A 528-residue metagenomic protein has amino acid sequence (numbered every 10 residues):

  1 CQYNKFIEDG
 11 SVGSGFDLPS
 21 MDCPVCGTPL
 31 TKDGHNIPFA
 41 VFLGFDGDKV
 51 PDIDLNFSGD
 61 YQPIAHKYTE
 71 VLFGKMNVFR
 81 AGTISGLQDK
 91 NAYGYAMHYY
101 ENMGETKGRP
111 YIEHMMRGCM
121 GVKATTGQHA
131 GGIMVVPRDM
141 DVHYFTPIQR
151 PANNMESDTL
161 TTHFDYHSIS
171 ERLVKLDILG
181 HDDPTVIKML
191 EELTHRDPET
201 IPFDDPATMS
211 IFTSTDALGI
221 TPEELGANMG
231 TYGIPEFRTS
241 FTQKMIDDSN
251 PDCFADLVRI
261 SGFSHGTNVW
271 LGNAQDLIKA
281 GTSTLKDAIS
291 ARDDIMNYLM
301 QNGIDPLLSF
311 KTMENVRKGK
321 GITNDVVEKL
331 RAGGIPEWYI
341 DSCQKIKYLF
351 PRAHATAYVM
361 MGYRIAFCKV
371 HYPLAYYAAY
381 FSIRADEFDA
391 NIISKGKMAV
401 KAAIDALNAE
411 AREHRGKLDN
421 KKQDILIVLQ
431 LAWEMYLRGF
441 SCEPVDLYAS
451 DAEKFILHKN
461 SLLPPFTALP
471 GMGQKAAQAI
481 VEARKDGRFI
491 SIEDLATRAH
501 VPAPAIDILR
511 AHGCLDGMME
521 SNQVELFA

Functional and structural regions predicted by a protein language model:
C1-A528: Noncatalytic, beta-rich nucleic-acid-contacting surfaces in large DNA/RNA-processing enzymes
